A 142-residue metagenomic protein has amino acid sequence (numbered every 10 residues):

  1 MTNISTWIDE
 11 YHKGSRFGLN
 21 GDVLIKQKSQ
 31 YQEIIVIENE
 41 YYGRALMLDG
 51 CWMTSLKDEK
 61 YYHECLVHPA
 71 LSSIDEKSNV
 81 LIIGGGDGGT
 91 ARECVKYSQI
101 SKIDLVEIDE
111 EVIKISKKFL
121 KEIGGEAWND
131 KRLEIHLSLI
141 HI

Functional and structural regions predicted by a protein language model:
M1-Y41: N-terminal auxiliary segments of SAM/dcSAM-dependent transferases
T2-I8, T54-I140: The AdoMet/dcAdoMet-binding core of the Class I SAM-like
M47-L48: A general beta-strand register signal
